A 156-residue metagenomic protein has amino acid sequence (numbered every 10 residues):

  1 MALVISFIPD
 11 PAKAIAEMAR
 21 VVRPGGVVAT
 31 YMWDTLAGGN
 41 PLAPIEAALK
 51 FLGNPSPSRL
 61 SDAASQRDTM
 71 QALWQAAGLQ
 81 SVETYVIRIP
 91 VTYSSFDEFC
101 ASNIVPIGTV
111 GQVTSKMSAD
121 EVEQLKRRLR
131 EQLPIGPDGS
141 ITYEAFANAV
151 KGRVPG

Functional and structural regions predicted by a protein language model:
M1-A12, D34: A short SAM/SAH-binding and catalytic strip from SAM-dependent methyltransferases
M1-L3, A29, A147: Short SAM/SAH-binding signature in class I
I5, D34-L36, S61, I89-P90: Short histidine/acidic/glycine/proline-rich micro-motifs that form metal- and phosphate-coordinating active-site loops
P9, R23, V154: Short conserved AdoMet
A12-V27: A short glycine-rich, Lys/Arg-flanked "PGG" loop and its adjoining helix->strand segment in the class I
V27-N54: Conserved class I S-adenosyl-L-methionine
R59-G156: Conserved Class I S-adenosyl-L-methionine
